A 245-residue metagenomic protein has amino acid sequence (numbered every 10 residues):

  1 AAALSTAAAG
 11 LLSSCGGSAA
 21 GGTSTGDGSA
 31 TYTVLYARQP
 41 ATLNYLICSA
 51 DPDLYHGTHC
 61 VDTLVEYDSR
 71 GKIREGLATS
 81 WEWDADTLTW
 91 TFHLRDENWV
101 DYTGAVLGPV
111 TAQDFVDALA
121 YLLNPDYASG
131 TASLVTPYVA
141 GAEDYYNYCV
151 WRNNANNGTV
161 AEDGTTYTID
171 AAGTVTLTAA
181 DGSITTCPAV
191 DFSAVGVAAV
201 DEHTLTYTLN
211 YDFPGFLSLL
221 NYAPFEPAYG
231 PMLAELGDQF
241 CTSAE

Functional and structural regions predicted by a protein language model:
L11-S14: C-terminal motif of bacterial Sec signal peptides marking the signal peptidase cleavage site
G16-S18: Bacterial signal peptide processing site
G28-R38, L88-F92, F115-A118, L205-Y207: Short, well-ordered beta-strand elements
L35-A85: N-terminal lobe/hinge region of extracytoplasmic solute-binding protein
H56-H59, T63, K72, G76 (+5 more regions): Extracytoplasmic/secreted proteins, especially bacterial periplasmic and envelope-associated proteins
D114, Y121-L123, Y127-E245: Surface-exposed binding/hinge segments that line and control ligand-binding clefts or catalytic entry sites
